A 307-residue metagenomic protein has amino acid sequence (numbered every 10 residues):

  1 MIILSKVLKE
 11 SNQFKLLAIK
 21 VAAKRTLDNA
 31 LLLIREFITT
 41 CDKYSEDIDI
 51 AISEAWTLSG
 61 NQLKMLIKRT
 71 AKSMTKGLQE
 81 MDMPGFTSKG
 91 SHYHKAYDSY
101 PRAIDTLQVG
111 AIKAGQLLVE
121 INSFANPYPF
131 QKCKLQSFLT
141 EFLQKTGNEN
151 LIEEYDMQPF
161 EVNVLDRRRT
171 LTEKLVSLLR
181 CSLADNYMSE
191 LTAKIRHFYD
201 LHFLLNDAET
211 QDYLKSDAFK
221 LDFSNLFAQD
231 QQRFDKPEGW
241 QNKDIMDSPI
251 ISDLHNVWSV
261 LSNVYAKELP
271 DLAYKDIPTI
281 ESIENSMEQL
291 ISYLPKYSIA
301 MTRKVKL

Functional and structural regions predicted by a protein language model:
M1-L17, R25-T26, I38-D42, I52-L307: Structured mid-to-C-terminal alpha-helical surface segments
A18-I19, D28-L32: Short, conserved catalytic/metal-binding motifs centered on acidic residues
A22, R35-E36: Active-site-proximal cofactor/substrate-binding loop regions of enzyme domains
E46-D49: Short, conserved phosphate-binding/catalytic loop or strand-edge motifs used in phosphoryl-/nucleotidyl-transfer
